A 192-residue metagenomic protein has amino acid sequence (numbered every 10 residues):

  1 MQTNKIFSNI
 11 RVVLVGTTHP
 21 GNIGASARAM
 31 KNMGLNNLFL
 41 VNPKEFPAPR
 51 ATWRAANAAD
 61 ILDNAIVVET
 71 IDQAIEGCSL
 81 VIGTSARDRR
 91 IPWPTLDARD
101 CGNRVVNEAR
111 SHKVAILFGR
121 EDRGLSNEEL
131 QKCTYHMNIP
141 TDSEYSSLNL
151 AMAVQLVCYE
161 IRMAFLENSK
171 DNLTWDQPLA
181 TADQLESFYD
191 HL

Functional and structural regions predicted by a protein language model:
M1-L192: Post-transcriptional modification and biogenesis factors for structured RNAs of the translation apparatus
